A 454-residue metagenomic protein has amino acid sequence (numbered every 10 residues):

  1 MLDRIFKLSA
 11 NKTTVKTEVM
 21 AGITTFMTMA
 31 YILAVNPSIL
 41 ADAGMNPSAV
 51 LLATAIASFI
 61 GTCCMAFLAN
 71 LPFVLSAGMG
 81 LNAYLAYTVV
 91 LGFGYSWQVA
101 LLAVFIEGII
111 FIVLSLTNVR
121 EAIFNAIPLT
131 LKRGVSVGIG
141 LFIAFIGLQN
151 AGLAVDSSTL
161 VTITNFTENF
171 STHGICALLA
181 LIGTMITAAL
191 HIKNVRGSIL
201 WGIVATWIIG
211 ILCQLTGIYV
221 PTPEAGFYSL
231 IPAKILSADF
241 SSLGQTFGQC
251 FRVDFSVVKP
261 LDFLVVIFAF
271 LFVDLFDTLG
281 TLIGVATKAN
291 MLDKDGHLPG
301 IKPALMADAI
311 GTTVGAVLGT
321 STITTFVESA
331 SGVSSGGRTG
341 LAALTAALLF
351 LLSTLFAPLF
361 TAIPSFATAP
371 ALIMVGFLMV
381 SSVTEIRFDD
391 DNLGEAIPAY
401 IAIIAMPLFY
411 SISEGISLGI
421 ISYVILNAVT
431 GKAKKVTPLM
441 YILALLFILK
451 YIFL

Functional and structural regions predicted by a protein language model:
M1-A49, T164-E168, I203-I301, L445-L449: Helix-loop-helix hairpins and the membrane-proximal interhelical loops of multi-pass alpha-helical transport proteins
L2-N36, A57, G78-Y87, L91-I139 (+1 more regions): Helix-loop-helix junctions within the multi-pass membrane cores of secondary transporters/permeases
K12, K16, I182, L264-F268 (+3 more regions): Alpha-helical membrane-protein architecture signal
V19, I39, I123, G197 (+3 more regions): Residue-level signature of catalytic and energy-coupling elements of molecular machines, predominantly ATP/GTP-dependent
A41, A66, N70, V74 (+8 more regions): Transmembrane helix-loop junctions in multipass membrane proteins, especially transporters and channels
G44-I60: Loop-to-helix transition at the N-terminal end of transmembrane alpha-helices
G61-V74, A188-H191, A269-D277, D308-L318 (+3 more regions): Transmembrane alpha-helix interface/packing and boundary motifs in multi-pass membrane proteins, characterized by
F93-I208, L344-L454: Membrane-embedded alpha-helical modules
